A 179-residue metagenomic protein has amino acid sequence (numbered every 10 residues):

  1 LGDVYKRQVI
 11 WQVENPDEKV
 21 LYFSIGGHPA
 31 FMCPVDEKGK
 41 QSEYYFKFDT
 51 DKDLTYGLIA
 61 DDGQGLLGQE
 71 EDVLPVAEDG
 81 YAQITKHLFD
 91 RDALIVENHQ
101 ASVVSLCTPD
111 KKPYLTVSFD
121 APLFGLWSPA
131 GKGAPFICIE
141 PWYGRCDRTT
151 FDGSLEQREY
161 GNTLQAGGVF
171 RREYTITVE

Functional and structural regions predicted by a protein language model:
L1-Y5: Short, small-residue-biased leader/transition segments that mark boundaries at the very start of proteins
W11, N162-V178: Short Pro-Gly-centered flexible turn/kink motifs
W11-D17: Asparagine-centered strand-capping/turn motif at beta-strand->loop junctions
V20-Y22, A30-F119: Active-site/ligand-binding surface loops and adjacent short beta/alpha elements that line catalytic pockets across
H28, I139, G167: A residue-level signal for conserved active-site and pocket-lining positions in enzyme catalytic cores
C107-D147: Glycine-rich active-site loops that engage anionic ligands at enzyme catalytic sites
T149-E156: Short, structured beta-strand/loop micro-motifs enriched in basic residues and often containing a Trp
